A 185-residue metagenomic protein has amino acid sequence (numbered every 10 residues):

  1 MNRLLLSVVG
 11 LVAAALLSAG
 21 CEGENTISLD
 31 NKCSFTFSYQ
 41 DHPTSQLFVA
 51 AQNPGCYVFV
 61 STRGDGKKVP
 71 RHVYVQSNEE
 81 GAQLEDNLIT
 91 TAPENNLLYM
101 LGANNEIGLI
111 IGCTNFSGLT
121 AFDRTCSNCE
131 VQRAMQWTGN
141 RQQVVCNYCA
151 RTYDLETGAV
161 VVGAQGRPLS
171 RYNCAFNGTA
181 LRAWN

Functional and structural regions predicted by a protein language model:
M1-V9: Bacterial N-terminal signal peptides that target proteins for export
A15, T120, N140-Q143, P168: Processing junctions and N-termini across compartments
L16-G20: C-terminal motif of bacterial Sec signal peptides marking the signal peptidase cleavage site
N25-T138, Y172-N185: N-terminal pre-ligand scaffold of iron-sulfur
N104, C146, Q165-L169: Short solvent-exposed loop/turn micro-motifs enriched in small/polar/acidic residues
Q136-Q142, T157-V162: Short cysteine/histidine-rich zinc-coordinating motifs and their immediately flanking basic loops
Q142-R151: Cysteine-rich micro-motifs
R151-N185: Short Fe-S-cluster ligation motifs
